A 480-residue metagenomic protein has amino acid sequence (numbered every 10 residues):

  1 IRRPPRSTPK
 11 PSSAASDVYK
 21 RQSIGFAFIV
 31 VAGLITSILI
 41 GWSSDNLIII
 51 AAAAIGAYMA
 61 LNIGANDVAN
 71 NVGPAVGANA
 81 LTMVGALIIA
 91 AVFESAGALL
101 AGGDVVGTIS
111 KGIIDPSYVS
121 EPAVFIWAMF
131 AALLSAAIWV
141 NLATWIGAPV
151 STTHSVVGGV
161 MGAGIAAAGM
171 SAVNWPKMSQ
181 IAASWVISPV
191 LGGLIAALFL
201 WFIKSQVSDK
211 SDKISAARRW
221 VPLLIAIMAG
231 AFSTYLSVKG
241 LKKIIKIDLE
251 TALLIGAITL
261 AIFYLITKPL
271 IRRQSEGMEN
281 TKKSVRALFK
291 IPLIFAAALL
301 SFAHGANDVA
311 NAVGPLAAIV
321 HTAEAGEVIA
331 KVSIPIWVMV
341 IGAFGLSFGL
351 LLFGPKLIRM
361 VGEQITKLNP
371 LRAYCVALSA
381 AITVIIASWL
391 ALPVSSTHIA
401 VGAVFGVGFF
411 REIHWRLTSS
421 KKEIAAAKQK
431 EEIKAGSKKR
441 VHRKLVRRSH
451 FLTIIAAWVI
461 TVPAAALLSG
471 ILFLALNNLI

Functional and structural regions predicted by a protein language model:
I1-A15, Y19: Single conserved hydrophobic/aromatic residue that forms the stacking wall/gate of nucleotide- or nucleobase-binding
D17, I40-L47, I114-W127, M178-V186 (+4 more regions): Interfacial loop-to-helix junctions that mark the boundaries of transmembrane helices in multi-pass membrane
K20-F26, S44, I48-G147, V157 (+14 more regions): Transmembrane helical cores of multi-pass ion-transport proteins
D67-G73, V173-I181, R273-G277, P335-I336 (+1 more regions): A cytosolic-side transmembrane-helix exit/cap motif
A137, N141, V160-G169, P189-L194: Mid-bilayer segments of alpha-helical transmembrane spans in multi-pass integral membrane proteins that mediate
T152-G158, S215-P222, T281, T366-A373: Cytoplasmic-side transmembrane-helix entry/capping segments in multi-pass membrane proteins
A182-P292, I460: Core mid-bundle transmembrane helix pairs that form the ion/substrate translocation pathway in diverse multi-pass
G470-I480: Juxtamembrane boundary at the C-terminal end of a transmembrane helix
